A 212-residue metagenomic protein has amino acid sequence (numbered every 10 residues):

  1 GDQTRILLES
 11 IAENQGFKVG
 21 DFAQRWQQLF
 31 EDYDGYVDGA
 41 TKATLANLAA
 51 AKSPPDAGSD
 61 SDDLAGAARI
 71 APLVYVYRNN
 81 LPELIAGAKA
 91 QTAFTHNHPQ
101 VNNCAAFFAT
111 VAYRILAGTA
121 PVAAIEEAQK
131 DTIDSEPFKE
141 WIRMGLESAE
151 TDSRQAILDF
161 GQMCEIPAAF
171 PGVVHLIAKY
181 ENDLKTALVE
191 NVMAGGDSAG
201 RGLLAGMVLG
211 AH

Functional and structural regions predicted by a protein language model:
G1-H212: Structured, active/binding-site neighborhoods that engage oxygen-rich ligands
